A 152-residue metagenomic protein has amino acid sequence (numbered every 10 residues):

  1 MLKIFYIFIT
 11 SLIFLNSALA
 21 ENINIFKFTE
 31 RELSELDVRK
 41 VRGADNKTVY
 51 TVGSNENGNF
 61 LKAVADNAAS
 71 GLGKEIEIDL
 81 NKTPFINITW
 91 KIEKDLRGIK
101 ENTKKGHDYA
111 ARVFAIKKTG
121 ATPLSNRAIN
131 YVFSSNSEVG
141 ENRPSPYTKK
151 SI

Functional and structural regions predicted by a protein language model:
I4-F14: Sec-dependent N-terminal signal peptides
A20-A44: Extracellular carbohydrate-recognition regions
T48-G71: Short carbohydrate-recognition loop motifs
G71-E75, I152: Short structured motifs
E75-E77, K100-H107, A128-N130: "Short basic amphipathic alpha-helical interaction patches in structured regions
E75-I86: Extracellular/lumenal carbohydrate-interaction signature centered on repeated Trp-anchored short motifs
T89-D95, K118-G120: Solvent-exposed strand-to-loop "edge" motifs in beta-rich extracellular domains
D108, R112-I152: Extracellular/luminal beta-rich ligand-recognition and adhesion surfaces characterized by aromatic-Gly/Pro-enriched
